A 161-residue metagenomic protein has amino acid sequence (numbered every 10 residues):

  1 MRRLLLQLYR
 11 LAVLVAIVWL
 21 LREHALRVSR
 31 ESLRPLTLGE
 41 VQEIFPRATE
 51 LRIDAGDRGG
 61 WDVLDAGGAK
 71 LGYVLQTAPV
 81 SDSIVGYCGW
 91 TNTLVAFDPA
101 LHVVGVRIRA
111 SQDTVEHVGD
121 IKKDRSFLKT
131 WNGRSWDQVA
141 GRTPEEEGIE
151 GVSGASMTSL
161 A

Functional and structural regions predicted by a protein language model:
R2-A161: Flexible, solvent-exposed loop/hinge segments and secondary-structure transition points
